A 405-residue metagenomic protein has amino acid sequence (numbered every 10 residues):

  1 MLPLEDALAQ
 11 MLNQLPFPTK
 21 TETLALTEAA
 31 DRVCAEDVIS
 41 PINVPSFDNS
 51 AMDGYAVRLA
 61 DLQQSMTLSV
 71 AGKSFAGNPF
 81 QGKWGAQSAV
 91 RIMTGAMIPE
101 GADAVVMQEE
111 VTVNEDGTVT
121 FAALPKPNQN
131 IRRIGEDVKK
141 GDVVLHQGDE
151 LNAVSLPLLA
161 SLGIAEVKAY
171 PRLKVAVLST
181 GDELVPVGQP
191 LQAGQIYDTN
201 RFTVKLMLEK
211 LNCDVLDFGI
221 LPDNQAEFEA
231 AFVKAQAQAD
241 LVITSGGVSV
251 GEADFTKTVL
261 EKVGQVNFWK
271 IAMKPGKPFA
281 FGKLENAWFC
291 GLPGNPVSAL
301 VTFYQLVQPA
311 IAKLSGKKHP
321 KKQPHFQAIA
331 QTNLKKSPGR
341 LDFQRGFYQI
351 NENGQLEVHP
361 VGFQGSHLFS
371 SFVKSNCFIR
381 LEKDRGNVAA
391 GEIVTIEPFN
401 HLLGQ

Functional and structural regions predicted by a protein language model:
M1-Q64, L68, R133, A312 (+1 more regions): Short, low-complexity N-terminal leaders and the immediately following helix N-cap/first helix
L2, L15, Y55-D217, E357 (+2 more regions): Short, glycine/charged-enriched hinge/interface segments at domain edges or termini
L4-E5, A165-L292, P296-T302: Helix-rich terminal scaffold detector
M11-P18, E36, L162-A165, L211-D214 (+5 more regions): Change "in soluble alpha/beta enzymes" to "in soluble alpha/beta proteins
E22-T27, E36, G77, V138 (+1 more regions): Flexible glycine/proline-rich
A30-N43, P79-R91, F281-G282: Short, hydrophobic/aliphatic alpha-helical segments
D48-S50, D61-Q63, Q81-G85, I98-E100 (+14 more regions): Solvent-exposed alpha-helices and their adjacent loops that cap or buttress functional pockets in soluble metabolic
